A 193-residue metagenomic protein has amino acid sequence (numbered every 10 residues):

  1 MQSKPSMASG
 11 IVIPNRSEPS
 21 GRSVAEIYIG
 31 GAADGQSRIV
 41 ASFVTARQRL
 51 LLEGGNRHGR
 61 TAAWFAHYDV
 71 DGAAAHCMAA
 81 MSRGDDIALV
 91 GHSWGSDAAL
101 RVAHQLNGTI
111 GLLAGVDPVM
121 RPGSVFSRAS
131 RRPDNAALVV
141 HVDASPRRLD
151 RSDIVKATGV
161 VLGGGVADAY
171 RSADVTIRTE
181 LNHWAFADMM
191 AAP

Functional and structural regions predicted by a protein language model:
M1-R22, L181-P193: Extracellular cell-wall/glycan-interacting regions and their flexible linkers
S3, G30-A33, S145-P146: Short, flexible beta-strand-to-coil junctions
K4, R47-W64, R83, Q105-L112 (+2 more regions): Structural alpha-beta junctions
M7-D85: Active-site catalytic motif of lipid deacylating hydrolases and related acyltransferases
S23-I27, D71-G164: Serine-dependent carboxylesterase/thioesterase catalytic core of lipase-like alpha/beta-hydrolase/SGNH enzymes
E26-Y28, R57-H67, L113, V139-H141 (+2 more regions): Conserved beta-strand scaffold positions in the cores of enzyme catalytic domains, especially in NTP/NDP-utilizing
G35-Q48, L112, V142, R151 (+2 more regions): Acidic/charged, solvent-exposed loop-and-adjacent secondary-structure segments enriched in E/D, K/R, S/T, and G/P
H141-V142, R148-P193: C-terminal catalytic histidine-bearing segment of alpha/beta-hydrolase fold enzymes
